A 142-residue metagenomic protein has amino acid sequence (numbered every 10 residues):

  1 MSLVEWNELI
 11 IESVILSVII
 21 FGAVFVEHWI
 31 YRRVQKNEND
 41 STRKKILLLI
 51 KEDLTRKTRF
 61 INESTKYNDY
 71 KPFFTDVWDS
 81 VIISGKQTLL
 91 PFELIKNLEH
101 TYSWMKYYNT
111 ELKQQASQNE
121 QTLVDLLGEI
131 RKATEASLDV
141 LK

Functional and structural regions predicted by a protein language model:
M1-Q35: Membrane-embedded hydrophobic alpha-helical segments
R33, D40, E120: Active-site oxyanion-binding pockets that recognize sulfate/phosphate
K36-I46: Membrane-proximal amphipathic alpha-helices that sit immediately adjacent to an N-terminal transmembrane/signal-anchor
K44, L48-K142: Interfacial alpha-helical end/capping and short helix-turn segments at domain and membrane boundaries
